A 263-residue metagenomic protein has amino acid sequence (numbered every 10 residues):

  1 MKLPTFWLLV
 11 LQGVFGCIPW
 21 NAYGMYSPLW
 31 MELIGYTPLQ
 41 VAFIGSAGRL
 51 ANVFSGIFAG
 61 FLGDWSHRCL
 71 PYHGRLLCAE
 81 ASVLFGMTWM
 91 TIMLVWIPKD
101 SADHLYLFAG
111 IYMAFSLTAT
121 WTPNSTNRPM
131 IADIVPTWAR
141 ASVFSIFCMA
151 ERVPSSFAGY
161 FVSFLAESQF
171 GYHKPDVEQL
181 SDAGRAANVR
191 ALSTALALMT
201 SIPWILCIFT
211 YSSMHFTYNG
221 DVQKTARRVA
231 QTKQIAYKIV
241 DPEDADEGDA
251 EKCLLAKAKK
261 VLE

Functional and structural regions predicted by a protein language model:
M1-V10, K233-I235, I239: Juxtamembrane intracellular "pre-TM" segments in multi-pass secondary transporters
L3-A59, A119-R128, S155-S163, E167: Extracytoplasmic gate region of multi-pass secondary transporters
P38-A42, T137-F147, R190: Loop-to-transmembrane helix entry/capping segments in MFS-fold secondary transporters and related SLC/MFSD carriers
G56, W138-K174: A late C-terminal transmembrane helix in Major Facilitator Superfamily
R68, I131-R140: Paired intracellular helix-loop junctions of major facilitator superfamily
Y72-L77, E167-I202: A membrane-interface helix-boundary motif in multi-pass transporters
L76-T126: C-terminal transmembrane helical hairpin of 12-TM major facilitator-type secondary transporters
W89-P98, L192, L196-Y237: Multi-pass alpha-helical transporter architecture, strongest for 12-TM Major Facilitator/SLC carriers used
